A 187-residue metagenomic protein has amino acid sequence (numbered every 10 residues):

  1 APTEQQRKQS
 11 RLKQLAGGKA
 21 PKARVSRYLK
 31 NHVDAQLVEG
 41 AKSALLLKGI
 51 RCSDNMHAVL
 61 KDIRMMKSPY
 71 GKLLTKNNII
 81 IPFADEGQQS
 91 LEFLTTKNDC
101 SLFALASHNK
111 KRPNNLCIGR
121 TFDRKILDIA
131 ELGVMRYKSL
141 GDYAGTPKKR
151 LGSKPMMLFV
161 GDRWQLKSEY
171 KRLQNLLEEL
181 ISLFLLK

Functional and structural regions predicted by a protein language model:
A1-K187: Phospho-regulatory, Ser/Thr- and acidic-rich intrinsically disordered linkers and terminal tails that flank modular
